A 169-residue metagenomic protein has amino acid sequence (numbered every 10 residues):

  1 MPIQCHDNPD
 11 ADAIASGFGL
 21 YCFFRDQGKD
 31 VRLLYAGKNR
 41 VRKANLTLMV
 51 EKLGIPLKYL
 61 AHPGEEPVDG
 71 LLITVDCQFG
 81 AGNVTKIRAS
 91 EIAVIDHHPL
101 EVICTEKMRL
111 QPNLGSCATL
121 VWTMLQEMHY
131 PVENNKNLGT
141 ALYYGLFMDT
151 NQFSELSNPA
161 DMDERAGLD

Functional and structural regions predicted by a protein language model:
M1-E65: Anionic-ligand anchoring segments at beta-strand to alpha-helix junctions in alpha/beta enzyme folds, i.e., glycine
M1-N8, S16-R25, I103-D169: A structured phosphate/pyrophosphate-recognition subdomain
A11-A13, C77, H97, T150: Generic detector of well-ordered alpha-helical packing
V41-R42, P67-D69, Y143, D163: Short secondary-structure boundary/hinge segments and terminal tails
A44-N45, T85, T105, L156: Short, well-ordered secondary-structure micro-motifs
E51-K107: Active-site cofactor/cluster-binding pocket
